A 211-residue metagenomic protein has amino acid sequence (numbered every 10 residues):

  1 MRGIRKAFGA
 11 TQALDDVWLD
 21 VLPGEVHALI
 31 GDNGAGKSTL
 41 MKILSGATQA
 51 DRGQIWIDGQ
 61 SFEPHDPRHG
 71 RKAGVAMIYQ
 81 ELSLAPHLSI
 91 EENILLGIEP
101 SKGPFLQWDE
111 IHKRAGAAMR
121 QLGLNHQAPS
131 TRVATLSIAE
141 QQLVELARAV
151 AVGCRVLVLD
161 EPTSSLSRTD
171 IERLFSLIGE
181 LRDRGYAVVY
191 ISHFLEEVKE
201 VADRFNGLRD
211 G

Functional and structural regions predicted by a protein language model:
M1-G211: Glycine-rich phosphate-binding loops of nucleotide-dependent enzymes
